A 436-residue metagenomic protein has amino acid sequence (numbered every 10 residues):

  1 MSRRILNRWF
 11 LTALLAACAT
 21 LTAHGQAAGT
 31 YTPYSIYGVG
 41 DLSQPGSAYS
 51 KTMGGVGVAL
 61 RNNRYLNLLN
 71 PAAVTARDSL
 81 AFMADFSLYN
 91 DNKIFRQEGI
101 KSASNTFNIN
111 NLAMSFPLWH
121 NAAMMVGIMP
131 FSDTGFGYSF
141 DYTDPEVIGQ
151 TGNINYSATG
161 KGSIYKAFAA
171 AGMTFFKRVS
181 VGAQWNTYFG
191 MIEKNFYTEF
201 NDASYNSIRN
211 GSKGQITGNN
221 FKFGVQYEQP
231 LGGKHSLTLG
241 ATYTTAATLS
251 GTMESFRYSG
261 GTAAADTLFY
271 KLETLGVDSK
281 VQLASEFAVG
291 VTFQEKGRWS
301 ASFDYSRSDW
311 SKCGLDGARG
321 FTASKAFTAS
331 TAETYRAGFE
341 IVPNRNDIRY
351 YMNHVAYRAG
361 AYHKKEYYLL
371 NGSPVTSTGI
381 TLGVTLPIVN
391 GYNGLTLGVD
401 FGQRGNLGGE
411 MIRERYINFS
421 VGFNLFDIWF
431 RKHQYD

Functional and structural regions predicted by a protein language model:
M1-S2, Y435: Generic detector of intrinsically disordered, low-complexity segments in short proteins and peptide precursors
S2-L11: Bacterial N-terminal signal peptides that target proteins for export
R4, A19, G29-T32: Alpha-helical structural elements
L11-T20: Bacterial N-terminal signal peptides
L21-G25: Sec/Tat signal peptide C-region and signal peptidase I cleavage site
Q26-D436: Subset of outer-membrane beta-barrel
